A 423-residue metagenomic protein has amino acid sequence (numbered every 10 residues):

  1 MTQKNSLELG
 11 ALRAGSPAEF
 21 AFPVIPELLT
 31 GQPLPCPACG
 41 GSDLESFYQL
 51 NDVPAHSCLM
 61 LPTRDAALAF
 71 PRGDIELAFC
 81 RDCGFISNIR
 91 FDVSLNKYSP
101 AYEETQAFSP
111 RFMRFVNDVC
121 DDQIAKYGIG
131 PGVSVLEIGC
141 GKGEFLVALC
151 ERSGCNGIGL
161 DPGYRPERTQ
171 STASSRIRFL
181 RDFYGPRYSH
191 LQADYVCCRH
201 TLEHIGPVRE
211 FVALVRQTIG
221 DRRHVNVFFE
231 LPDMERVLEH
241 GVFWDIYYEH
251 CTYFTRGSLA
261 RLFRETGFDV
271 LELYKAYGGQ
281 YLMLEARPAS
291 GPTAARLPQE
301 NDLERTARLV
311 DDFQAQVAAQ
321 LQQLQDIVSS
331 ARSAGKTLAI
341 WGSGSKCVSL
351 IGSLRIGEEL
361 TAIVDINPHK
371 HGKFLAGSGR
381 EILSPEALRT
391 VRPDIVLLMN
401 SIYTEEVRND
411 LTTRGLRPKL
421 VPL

Functional and structural regions predicted by a protein language model:
E19-S109, Y274: N-terminal juxtadomain amphipathic helix that follows a signal peptide/anchor or precedes a small N-terminal auxiliary
A55-C58, F229-T252, R256-A260: Short, glycine-/aromatic-enriched active-site segment of Class I SAM-dependent methyltransferases
L68-T169, R181, Y247, T252 (+2 more regions): Extended interfacial segments that mediate partner engagement and assembly in macromolecular machines
D122-Q123, E285-L423: Hydrophobic, well-ordered beta-alpha structural blocks that scaffold small-molecule cofactor pockets
A173-P186: Conserved SAM-binding strand-loop segment of SAM-dependent methyltransferases
C197: A conserved beta-strand element that flanks and buttresses the S-adenosyl-L-methionine
R209-N226: A short glycine-rich, Lys/Arg-flanked "PGG" loop and its adjoining helix->strand segment in the class I
R223-P232, P422: Conserved beta-strand signature within the Rossmann-like core of class I S-adenosyl-L-methionine
